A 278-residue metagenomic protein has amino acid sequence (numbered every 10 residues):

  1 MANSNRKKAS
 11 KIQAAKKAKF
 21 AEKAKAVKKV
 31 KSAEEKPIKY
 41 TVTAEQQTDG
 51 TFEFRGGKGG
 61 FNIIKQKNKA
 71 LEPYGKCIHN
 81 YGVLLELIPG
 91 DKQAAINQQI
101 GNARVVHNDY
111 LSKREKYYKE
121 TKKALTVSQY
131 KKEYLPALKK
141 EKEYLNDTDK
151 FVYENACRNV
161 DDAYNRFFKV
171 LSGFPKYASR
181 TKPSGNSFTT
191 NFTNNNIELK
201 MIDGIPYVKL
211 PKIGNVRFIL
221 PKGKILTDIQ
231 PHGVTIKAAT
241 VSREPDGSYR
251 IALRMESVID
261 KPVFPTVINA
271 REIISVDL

Functional and structural regions predicted by a protein language model:
A2-L278: Nucleic-acid substrate recognition interfaces
